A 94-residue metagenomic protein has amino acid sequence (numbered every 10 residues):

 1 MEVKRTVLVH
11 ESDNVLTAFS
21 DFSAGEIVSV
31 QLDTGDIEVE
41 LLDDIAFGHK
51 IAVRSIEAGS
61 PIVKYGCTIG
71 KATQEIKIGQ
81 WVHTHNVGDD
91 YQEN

Functional and structural regions predicted by a protein language model:
E2-N94: N-terminal small-residue-enriched
